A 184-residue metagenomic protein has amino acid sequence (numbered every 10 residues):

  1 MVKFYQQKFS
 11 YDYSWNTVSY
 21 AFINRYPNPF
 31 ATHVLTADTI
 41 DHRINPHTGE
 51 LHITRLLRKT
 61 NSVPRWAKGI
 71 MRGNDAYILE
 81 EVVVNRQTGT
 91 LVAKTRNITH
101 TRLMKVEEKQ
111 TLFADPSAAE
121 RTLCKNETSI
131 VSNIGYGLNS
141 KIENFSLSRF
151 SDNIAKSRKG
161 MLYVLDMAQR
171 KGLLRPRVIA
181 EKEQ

Functional and structural regions predicted by a protein language model:
M1-V63: Hydrophobic ligand-binding cavity/cleft-lining segments
V2-K8, W66-N74, V84-Q184: Terminal "cap-and-tail" regions of soluble proteins that handle hydrophobic small molecules
N16-S19, E81, K125: Generic detector of isolated residues embedded in canonical secondary-structure elements
F22-Y26, V82, L165: Hydrophobic, Leu/Ile/Phe/Ala-enriched alpha-helical segments that form helix-helix packing faces
I40-T95: Glycine-rich portal/gate segments that line the openings of hydrophobic small-molecule binding cavities
